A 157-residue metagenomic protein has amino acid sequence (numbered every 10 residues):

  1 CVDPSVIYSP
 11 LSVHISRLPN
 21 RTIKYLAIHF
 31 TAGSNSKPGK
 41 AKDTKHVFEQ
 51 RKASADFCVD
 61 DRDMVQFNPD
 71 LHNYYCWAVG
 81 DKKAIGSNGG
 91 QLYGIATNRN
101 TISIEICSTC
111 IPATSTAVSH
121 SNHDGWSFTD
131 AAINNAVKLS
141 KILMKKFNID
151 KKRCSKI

Functional and structural regions predicted by a protein language model:
C1-D150: Active-site-adjacent loop/helix surface patches within enzyme catalytic domains that shape the substrate-binding cleft
I149-I157: Short, glycine/acidic-rich hinge or "gate" loops at secondary-structure transitions that mediate conformational
